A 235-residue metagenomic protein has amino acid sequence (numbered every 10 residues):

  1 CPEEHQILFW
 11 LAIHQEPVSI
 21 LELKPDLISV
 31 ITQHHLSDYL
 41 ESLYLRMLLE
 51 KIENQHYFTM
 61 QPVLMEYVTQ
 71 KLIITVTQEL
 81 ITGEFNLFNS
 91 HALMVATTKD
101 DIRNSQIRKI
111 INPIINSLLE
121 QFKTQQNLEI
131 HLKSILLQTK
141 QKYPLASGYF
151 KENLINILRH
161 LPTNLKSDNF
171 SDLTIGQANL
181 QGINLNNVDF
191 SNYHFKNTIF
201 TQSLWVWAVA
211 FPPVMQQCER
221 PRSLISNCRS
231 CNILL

Functional and structural regions predicted by a protein language model:
P2-L45, K51-H56: Amphipathic alpha-helical scaffolds
V18-S19, Q106-I110, A146-F150, N186: Positions within the helices of HEAT/ARM-like alpha-solenoid repeats
Y39, S117, L154-H160, Y193: Core register positions within helices of long alpha-helical scaffolds
E50-K51, L80: Short beta-strand "wing" residues that participate in macromolecule-binding interfaces
H56-P62: Minor-groove-contacting beta-hairpin "wing" of winged helix-turn-helix DNA-binding domains
P62-E66, K71-K133: Leucine-rich, amphipathic alpha-helical/linker segments
L136-N187: LRR N-terminal entry segment and analogous cap-like coil->beta motifs
I175-L235: WD40-repeat beta-propeller superdomains and closely related acidic/aromatic-rich repeat-like regions
